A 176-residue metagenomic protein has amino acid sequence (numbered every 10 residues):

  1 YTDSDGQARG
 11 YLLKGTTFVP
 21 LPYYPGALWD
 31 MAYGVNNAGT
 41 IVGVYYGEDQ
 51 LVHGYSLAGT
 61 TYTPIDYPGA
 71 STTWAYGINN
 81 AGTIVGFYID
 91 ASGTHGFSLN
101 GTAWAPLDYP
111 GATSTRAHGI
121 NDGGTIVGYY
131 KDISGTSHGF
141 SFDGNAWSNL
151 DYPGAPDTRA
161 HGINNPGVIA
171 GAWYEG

Functional and structural regions predicted by a protein language model:
Y1-G176: Residue-level hotspots at or immediately adjacent to binding/recognition sites across diverse folds
